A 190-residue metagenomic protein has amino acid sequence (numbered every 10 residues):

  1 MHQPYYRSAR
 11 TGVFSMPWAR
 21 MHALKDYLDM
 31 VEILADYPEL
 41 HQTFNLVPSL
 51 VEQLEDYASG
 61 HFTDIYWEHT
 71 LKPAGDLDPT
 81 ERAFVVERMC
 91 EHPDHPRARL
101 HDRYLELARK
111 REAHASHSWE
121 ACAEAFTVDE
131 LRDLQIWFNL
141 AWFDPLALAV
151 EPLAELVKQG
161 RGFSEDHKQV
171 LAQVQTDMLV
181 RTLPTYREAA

Functional and structural regions predicted by a protein language model:
M1-A190: Catalytic cores of glycan-processing enzymes that make or break glycosidic bonds
